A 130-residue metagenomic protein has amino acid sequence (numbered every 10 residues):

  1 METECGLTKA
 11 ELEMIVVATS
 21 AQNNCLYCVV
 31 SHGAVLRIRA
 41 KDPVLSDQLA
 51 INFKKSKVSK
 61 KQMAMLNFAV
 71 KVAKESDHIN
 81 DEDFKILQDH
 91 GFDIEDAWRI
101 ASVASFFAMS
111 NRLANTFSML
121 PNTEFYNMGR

Functional and structural regions predicted by a protein language model:
M1-R130: Hydrophobic alpha-helical segments
